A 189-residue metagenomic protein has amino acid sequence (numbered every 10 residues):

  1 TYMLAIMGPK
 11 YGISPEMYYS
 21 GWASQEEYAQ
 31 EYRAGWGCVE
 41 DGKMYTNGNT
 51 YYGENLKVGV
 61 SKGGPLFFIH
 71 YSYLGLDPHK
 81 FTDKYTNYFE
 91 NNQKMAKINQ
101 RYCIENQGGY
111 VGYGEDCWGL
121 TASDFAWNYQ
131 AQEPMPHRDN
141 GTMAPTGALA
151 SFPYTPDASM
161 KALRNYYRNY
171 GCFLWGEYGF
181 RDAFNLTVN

Functional and structural regions predicted by a protein language model:
T1-N189: Ser/Thr/Asn(+Pro)-rich, low-complexity disordered segments
